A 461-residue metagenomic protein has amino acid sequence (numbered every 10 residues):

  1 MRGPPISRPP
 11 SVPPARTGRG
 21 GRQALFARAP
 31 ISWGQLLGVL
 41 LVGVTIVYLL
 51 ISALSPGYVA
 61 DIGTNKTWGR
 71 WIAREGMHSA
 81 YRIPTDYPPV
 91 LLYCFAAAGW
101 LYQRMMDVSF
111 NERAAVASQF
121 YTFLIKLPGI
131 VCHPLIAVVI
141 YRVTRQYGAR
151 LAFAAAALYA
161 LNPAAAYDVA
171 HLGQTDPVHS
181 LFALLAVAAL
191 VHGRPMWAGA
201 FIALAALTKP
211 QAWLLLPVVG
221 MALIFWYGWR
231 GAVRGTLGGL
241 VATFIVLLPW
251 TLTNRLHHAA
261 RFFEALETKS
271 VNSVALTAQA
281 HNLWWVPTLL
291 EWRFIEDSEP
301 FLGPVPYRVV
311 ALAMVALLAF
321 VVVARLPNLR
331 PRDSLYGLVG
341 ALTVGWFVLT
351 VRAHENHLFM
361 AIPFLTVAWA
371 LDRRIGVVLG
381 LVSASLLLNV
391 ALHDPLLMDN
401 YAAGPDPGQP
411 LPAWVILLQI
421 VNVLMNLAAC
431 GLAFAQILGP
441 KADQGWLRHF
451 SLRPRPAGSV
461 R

Functional and structural regions predicted by a protein language model:
R2-A265, S273-A275, E291-R293, V305-R461: Multi-pass membrane glycosyltransferase architecture that uses lipid-linked
L276-I295: Extracytosolic (periplasmic/ER-lumenal) interhelical loops and adjacent juxtamembrane/interface segments of multi-pass
E299: Extracellular and organelle-lumenal recognition/adhesion modules and their flexible linkers in secreted
